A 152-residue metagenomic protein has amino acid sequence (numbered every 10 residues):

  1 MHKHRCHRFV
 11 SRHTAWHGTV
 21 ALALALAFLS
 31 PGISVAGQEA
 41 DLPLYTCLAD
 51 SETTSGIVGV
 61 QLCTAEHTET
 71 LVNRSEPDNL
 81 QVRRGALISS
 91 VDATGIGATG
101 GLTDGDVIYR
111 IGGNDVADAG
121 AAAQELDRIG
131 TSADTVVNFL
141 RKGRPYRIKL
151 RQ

Functional and structural regions predicted by a protein language model:
M1-T14: N-terminal secretory signal peptides that target proteins for export/translocation
H17-P31: Bacterial N-terminal signal peptides
G32-A36: Sec/Tat signal peptide C-region and signal peptidase I cleavage site
G37-A86, S90, R128: PDZ/PDZ-like peptide-tail recognition elements
Q38-A49, A98, T103, Y109 (+1 more regions): PDZ-domain C-terminal substructure recognizer with occasional recognition of PDZ-binding tails
S90-T94, Q152: A structural micro-motif recognizing beta-strand termini and the immediately following turn/loop segments
I111-N114: Short strand-turn-strand beta-turns centered on an Asx-Gly dipeptide
